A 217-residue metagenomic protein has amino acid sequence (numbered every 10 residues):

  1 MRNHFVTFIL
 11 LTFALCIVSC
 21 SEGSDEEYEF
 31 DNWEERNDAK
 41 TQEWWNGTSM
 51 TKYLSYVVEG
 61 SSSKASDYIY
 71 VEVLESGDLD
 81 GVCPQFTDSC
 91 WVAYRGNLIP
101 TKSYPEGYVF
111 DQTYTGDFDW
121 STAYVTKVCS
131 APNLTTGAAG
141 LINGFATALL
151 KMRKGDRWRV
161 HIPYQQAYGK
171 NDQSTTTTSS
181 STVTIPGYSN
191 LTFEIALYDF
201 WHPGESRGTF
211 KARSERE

Functional and structural regions predicted by a protein language model:
M1-I9: Bacterial N-terminal signal peptides that target proteins for export
H4, C20-E217: Cross-family detector of peptidyl-prolyl cis-trans isomerase
L15-S19: C-terminal motif of bacterial Sec signal peptides marking the signal peptidase cleavage site
